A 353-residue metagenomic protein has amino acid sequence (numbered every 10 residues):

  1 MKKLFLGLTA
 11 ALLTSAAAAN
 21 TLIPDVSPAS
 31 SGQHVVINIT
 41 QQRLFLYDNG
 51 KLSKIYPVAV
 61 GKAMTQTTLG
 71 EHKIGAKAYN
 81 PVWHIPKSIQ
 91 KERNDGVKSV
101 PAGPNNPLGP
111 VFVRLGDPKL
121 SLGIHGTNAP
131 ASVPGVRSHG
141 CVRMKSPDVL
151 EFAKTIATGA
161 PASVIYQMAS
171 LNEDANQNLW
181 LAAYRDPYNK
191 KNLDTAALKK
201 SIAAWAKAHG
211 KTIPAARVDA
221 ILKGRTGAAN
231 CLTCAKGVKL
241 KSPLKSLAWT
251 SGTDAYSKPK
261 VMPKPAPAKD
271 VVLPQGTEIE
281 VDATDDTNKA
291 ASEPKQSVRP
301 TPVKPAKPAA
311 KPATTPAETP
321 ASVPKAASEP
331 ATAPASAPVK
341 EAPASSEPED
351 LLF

Functional and structural regions predicted by a protein language model:
M1-L4: Positively charged n-region of N-terminal signal peptides that target proteins for export
G7-S15: Bacterial N-terminal signal peptides
N20-S132, E151-K154, L179-T277, K304: Gly/Pro-biased beta-strand-loop elements
V136-T155: Short beta-strand-centered segments at strand-helix junctions
G159-A162: Loop/turn positions that initiate beta-strands
S170-Q177: Short, Lys/Arg- and Gly-enriched loop/turn segments at beta-strand edges
L247-F353: Compositionally biased, proline/threonine/alanine/serine-rich low-complexity intrinsically disordered stretches
